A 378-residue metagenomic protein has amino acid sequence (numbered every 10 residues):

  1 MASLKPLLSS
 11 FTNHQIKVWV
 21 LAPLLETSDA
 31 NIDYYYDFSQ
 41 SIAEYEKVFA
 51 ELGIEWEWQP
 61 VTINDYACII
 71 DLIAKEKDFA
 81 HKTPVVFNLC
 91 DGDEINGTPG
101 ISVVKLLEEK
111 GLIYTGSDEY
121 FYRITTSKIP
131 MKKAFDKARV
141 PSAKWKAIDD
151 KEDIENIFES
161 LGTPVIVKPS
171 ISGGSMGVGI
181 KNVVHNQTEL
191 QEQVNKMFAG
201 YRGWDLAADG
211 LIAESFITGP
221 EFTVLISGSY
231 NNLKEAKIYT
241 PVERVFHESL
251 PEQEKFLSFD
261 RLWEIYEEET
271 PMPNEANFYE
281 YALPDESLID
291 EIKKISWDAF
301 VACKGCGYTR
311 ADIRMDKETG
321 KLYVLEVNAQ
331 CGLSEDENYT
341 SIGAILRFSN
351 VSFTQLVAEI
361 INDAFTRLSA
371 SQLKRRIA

Functional and structural regions predicted by a protein language model:
M1-I113, Y120, T126, P130 (+3 more regions): ATP-binding N-terminal substructure of ATP-dependent carboxylate-amine bond-forming enzymes
A2, H14-L21, E76-A80, R123-I212 (+2 more regions): Active-site nucleotide/adenylate-binding loops and adjacent lid/helix of ATP-dependent enzymes
A50, E108, D136, E159 (+1 more regions): Anion (oxyanion) recognition and catalysis
W56, I113-Y114, S142, V165: Hydrophobic beta-strand scaffold residues
E189-P273, E291-K294, L322-Y323: Phosphate-binding site of ATP-dependent enzymes
K196-L206, D260-K317, Q372-R375: A long amphipathic alpha-helix within ATP-dependent nucleotide-binding catalytic cores
L283-S287, C306, M315-A378: C-terminal active-site "lid" helix and adjoining low-complexity regulatory extension at the edge of ATP-using catalytic
